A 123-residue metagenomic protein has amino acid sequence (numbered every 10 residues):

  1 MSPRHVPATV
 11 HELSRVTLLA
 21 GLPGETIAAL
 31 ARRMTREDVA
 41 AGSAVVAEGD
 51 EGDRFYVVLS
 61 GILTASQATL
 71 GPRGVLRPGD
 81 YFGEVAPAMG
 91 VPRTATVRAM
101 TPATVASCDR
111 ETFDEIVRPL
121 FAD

Functional and structural regions predicted by a protein language model:
M1-D123: Cytosolic regulatory regions built on CNB/CRP/Popeye-like sensor folds
